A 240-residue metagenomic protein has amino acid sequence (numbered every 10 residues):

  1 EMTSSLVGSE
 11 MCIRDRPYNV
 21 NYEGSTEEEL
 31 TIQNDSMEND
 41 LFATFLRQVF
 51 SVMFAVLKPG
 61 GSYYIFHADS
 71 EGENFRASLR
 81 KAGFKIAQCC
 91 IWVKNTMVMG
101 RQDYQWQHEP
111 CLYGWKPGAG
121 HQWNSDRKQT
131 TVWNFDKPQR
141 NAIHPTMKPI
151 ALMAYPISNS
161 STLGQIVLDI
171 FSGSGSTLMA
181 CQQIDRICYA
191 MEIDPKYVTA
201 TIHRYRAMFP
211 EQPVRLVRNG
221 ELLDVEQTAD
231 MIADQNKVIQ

Functional and structural regions predicted by a protein language model:
E1-G8, I13: Single conserved hydrophobic/aromatic residue that forms the stacking wall/gate of nucleotide- or nucleobase-binding
R14-E23, A119-R127: Proline-centered turn/helix-capping motifs that create local helix->coil transitions or kinks
P17-F45: Mobile active-site "lid"/loop adjacent to the S-adenosyl-L-methionine
S36-R47, I143-A151: Conserved phosphate-coordination/catalytic loops
N39-N95: Conserved Class I SAM-dependent methyltransferase catalytic core
M97-T146, I150: Flexible, glycine-/basic-rich loop-and-beta segments that form/coincide with the SAM-dependent methyltransferase
L152-E221: Conserved S-adenosyl-L-methionine
L222-Q240: Acidic, low-complexity intrinsically disordered tails
